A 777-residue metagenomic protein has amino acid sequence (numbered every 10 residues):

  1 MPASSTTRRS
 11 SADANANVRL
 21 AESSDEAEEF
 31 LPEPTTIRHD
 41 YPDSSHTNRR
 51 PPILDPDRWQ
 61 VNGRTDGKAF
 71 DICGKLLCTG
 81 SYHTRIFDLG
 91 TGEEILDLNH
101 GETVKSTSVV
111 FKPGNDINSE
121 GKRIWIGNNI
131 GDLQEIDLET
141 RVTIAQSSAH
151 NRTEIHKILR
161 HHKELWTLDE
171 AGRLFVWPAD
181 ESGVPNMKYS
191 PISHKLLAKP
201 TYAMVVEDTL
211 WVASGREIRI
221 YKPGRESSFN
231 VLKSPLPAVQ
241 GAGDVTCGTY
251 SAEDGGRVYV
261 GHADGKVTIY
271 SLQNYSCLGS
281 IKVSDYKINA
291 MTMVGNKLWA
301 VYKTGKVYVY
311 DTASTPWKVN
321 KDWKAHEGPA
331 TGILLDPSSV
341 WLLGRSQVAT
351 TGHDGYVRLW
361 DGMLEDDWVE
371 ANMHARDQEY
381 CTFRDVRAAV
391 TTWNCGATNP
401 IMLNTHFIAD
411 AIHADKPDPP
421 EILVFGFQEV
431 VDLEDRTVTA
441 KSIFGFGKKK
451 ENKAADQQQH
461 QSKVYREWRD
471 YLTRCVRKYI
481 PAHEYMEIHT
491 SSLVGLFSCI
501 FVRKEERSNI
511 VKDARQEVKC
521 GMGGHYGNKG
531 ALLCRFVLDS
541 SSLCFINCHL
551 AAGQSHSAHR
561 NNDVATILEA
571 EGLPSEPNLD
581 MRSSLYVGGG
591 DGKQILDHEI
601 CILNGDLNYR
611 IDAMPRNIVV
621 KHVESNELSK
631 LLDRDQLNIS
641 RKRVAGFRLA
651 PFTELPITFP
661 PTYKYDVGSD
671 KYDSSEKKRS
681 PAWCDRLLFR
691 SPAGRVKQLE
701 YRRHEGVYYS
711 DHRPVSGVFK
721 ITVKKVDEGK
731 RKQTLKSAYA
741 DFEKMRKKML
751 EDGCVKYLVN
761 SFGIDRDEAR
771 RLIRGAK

Functional and structural regions predicted by a protein language model:
M1-A12, N17-T36, H353-T490, L496-C499 (+8 more regions): N-terminal, active-site-proximal structural segment of metallo-dependent hydrolase catalytic domains
M1-N99, T103, P113, K122 (+1 more regions): Intrinsically disordered, low-complexity acidic/Ser/Thr/Pro-rich linker and tail segments in large eukaryotic scaffolds
D55-V61, E93-N99, V142-S148, G183-H194 (+3 more regions): A short beta-strand motif characteristic of beta-propeller blades
V61-F70, T103-I117, R152-L159, I192-V205 (+3 more regions): Canonical WD40 repeat/beta-propeller blade segments in eukaryotic WD-repeat proteins
A69, L76-G80, N118, I124-N128 (+8 more regions): Conserved beta-strand element within WD40/beta-propeller blades
R85-F87, L96, Q134, F175 (+5 more regions): WD40 beta-propeller blade core
L89-G92, L138-R141, A179-S182, P223-S227 (+3 more regions): Short loop/turn segments that connect beta-strands within beta-propeller blades
V294, W299, T331-L334, A454-E484 (+5 more regions): Catalytic lobes of large eukaryotic enzymes
